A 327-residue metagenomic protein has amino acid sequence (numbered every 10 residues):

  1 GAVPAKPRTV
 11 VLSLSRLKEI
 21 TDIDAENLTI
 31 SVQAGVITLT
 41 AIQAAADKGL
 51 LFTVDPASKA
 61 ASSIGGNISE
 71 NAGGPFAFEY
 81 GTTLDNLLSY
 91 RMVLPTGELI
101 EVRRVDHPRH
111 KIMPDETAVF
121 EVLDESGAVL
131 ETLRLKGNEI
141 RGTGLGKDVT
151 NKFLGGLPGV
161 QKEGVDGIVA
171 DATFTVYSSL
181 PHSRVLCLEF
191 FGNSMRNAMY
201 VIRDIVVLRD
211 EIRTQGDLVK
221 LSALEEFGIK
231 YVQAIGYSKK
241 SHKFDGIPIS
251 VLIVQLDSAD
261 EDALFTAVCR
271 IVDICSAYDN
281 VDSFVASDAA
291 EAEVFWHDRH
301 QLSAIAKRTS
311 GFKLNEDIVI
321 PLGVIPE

Functional and structural regions predicted by a protein language model:
G1, P56-I64, E226-K230, D288-A290: Short, glycine/charge-rich beta-strand/loop segments that flank catalytic centers and engage negatively charged groups
G1-A5, G81, H242-F244: Short glycine-biased active-site loop of nucleotidyltransferases that positions the nucleotide triphosphate and helps
G1-L17, F52-T53: Glycine-rich N-terminal segment of FAD-binding domains in flavoprotein oxidoreductases, spanning the beta-loop-helix
G1-P4, V11, E101, V169 (+1 more regions): Short, acidic (Asp/Glu-rich) active-site segment that either coordinates a divalent metal cofactor
S15-L17, D166, A290: Short glycine-enriched loops at secondary-structure junctions
E19-I23, V32-A34, T38-V207: FAD-binding subdomain of flavoenzyme oxidoreductases
A170-E327: C-terminal substrate-recognition/cap domain of FAD-linked oxidoreductases
